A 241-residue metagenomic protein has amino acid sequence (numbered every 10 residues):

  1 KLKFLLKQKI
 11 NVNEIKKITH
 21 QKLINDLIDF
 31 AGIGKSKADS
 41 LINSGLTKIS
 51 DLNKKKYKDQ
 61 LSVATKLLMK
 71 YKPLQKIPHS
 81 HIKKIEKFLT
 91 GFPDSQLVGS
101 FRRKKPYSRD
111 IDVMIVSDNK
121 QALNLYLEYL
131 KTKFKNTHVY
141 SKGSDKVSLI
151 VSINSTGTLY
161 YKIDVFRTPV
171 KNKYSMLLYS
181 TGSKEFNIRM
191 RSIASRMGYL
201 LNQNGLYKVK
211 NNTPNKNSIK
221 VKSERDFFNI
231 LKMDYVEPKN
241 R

Functional and structural regions predicted by a protein language model:
K1-R109, I115-G143, Y174, Y199-N204 (+3 more regions): Accessory alpha-helical DNA-binding modules that contact the DNA backbone or grooves
T65-K66, K70-Y71, L123, Y140-R241: An acidic, glycine-/histidine-flanked metal-binding catalytic module
